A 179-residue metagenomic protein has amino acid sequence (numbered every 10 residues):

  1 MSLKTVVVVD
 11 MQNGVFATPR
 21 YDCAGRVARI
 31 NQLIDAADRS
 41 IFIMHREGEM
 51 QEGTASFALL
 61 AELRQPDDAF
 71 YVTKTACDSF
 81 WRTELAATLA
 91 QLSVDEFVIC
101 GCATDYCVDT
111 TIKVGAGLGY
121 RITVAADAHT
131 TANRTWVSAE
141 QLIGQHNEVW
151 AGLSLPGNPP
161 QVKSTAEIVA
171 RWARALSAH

Functional and structural regions predicted by a protein language model:
M1-S2, P19: N-terminal active-site segment of His-dependent metallophosphoesterases
S2-T5, R29-D35, R39, M50-H179: Active-site-adjacent betaalpha module
V7-D10: N-terminal nucleotide-binding beta1-loop-alpha1 segment
Q12-T18: Short acidic, Gly/Ser-rich segments with clustered Asp/Glu that frequently serve as metal-coordination loops in enzyme
P19-G25, M50: Short glycine-enriched, charge-decorated loop/helix-capping segments at active-site entrances that position
I41-M44: A short beta-strand-loop structural module common to alpha/beta enzyme folds
